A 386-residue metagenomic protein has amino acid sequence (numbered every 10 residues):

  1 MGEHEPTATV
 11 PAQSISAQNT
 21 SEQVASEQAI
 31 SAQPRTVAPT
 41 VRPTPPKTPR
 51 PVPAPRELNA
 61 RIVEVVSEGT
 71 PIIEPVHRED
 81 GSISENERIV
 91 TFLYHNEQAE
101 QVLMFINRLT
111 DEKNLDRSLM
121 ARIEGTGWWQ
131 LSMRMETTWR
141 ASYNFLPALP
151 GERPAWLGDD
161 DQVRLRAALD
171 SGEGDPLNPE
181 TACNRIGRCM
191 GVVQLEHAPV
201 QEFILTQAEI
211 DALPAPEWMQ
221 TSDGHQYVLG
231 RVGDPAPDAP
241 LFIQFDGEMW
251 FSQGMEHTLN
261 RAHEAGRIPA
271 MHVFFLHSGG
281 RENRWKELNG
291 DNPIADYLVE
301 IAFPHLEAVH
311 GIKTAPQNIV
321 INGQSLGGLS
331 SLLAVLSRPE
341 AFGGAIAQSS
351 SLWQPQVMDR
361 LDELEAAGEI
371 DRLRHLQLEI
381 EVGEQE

Functional and structural regions predicted by a protein language model:
A38-K113, G125-M135, W139-E386: Non-catalytic cap/lid and distal C-terminal segments of serine-dependent acyl enzymes
M120-E124: Short beta-strand segments within Ig-like beta-sandwich modules, predominantly Fibronectin type-III
